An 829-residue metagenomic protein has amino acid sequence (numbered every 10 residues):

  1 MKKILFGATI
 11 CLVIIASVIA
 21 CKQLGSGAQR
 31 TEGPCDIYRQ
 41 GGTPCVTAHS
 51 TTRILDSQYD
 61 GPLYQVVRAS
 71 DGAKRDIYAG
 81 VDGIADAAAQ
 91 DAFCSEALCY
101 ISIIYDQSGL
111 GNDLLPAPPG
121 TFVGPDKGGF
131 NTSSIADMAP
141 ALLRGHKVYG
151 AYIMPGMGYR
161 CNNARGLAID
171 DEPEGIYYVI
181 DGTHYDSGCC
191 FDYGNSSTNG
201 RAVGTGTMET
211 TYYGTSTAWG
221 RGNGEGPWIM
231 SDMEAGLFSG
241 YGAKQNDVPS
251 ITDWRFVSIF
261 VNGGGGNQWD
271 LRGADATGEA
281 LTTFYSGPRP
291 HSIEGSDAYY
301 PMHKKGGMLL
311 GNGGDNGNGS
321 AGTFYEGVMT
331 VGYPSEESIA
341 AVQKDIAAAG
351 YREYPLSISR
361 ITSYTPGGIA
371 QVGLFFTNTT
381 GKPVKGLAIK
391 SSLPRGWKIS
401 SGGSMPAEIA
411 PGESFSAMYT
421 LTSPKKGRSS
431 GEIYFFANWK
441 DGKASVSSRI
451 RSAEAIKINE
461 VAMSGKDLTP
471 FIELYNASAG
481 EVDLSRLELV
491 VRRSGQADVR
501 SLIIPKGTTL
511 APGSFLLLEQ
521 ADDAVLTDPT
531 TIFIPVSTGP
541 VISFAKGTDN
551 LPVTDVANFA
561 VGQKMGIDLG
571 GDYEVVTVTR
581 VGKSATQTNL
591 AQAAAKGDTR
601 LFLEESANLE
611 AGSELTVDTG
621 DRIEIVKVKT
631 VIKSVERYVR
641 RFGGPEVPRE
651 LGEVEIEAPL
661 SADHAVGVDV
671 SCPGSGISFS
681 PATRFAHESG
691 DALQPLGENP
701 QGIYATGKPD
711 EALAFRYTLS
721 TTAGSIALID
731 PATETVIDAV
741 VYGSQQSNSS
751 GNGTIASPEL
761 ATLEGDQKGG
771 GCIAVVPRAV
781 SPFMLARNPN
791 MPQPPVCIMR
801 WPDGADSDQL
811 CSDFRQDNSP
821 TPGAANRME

Functional and structural regions predicted by a protein language model:
I4-A8, G109-W254, G264-Q268, T277-H291 (+1 more regions): Extracellular glycan-recognition modules
G27-G128, Y177, G350, K457-N459 (+2 more regions): GGW-centered surface loops in extracellular recognition modules
E32-C35, Q40, I54, T508-L510 (+1 more regions): Autoprocessing Asn-cyclization modules and mimics
V66-R68, Y178-D181, K304, N318-A349 (+2 more regions): Extracellular, beta-strand-rich glycan-interacting domains
A298-F324, Y333, P709-L713: Extracellular glycan-interaction patches encoded by glycine-rich segments
K425-A453, D523-A545, L728-D730, E734-V736: Terminal connector regions
S448-G495, A560-Y573, T577-T579, E698-G724 (+1 more regions): A structural motif detector for short, solvent-exposed N-terminal "entry" segments of globular domains
M463, T469, A477, T509-P512 (+5 more regions): Conserved beta-structured recognition patch
